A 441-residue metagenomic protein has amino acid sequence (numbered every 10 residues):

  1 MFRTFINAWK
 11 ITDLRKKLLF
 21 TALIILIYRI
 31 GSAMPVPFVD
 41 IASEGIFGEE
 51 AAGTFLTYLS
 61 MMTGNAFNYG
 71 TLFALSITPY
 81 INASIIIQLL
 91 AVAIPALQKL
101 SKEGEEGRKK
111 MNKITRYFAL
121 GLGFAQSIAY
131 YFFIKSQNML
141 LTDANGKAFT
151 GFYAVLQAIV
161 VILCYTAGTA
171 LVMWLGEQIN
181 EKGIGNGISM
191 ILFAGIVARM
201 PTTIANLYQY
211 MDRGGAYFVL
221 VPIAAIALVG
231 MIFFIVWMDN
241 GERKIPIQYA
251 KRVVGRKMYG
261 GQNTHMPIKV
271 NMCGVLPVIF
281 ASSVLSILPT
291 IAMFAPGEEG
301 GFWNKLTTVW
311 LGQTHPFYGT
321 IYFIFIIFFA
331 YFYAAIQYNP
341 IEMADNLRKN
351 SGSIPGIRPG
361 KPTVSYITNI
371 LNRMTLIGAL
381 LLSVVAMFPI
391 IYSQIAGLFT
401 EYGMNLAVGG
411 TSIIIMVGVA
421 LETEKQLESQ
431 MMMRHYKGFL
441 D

Functional and structural regions predicted by a protein language model:
M1-S101, E106-D441: N-terminal cationic and glycine-rich segments that engage phosphates or anionic surfaces
